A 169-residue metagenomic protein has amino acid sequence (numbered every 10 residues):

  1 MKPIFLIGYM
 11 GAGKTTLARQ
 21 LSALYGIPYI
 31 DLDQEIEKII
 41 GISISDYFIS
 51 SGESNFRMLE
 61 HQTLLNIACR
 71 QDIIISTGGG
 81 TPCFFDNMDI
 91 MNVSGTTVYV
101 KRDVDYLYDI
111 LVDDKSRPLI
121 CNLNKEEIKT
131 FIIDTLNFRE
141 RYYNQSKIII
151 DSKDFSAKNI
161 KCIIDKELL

Functional and structural regions predicted by a protein language model:
L6: Hydrophobic anchor at the beta1->P-loop junction of P-loop NTPases
Y9: P-loop (Walker A) phosphate-binding loop of NTP-binding proteins
A12: ATP-binding Walker
T15: Walker A/P-loop
L24, R70, N137-L169: NTP-dependent small-molecule kinase module
Q34-T81, D86-D89, R117: ATP-dependent small-molecule kinase phosphotransfer cores that center on conserved nucleotide phosphate-binding segments
S94-F138: A glycine- and Lys/Arg-enriched "phosphate-lid" helix/loop adjacent to the NTP-binding pocket of small-molecule kinases
